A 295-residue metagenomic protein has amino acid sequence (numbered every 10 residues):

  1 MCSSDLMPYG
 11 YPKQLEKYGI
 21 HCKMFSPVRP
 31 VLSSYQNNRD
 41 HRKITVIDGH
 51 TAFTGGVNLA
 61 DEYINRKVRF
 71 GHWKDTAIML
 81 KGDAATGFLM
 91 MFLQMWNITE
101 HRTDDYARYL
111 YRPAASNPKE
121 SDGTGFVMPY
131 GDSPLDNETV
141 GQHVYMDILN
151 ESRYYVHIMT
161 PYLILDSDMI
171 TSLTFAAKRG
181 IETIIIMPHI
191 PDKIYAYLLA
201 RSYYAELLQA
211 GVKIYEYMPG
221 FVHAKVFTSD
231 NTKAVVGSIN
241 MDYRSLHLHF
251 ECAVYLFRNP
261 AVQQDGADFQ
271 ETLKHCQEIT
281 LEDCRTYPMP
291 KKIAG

Functional and structural regions predicted by a protein language model:
M1-G295: Charged, low-complexity intrinsically disordered terminal segments
